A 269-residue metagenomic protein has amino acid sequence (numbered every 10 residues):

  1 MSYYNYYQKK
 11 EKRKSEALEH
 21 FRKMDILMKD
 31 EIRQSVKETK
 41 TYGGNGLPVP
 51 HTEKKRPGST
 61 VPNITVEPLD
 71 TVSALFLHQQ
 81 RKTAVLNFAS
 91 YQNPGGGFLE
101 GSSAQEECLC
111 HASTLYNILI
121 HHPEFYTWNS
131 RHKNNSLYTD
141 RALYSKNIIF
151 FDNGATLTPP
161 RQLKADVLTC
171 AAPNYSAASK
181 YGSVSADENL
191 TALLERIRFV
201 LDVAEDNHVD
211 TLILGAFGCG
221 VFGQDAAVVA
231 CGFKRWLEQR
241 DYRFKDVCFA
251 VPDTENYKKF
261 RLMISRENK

Functional and structural regions predicted by a protein language model:
M1-K269: Macrodomain-like recognition of ADP-ribose-binding/processing modules
